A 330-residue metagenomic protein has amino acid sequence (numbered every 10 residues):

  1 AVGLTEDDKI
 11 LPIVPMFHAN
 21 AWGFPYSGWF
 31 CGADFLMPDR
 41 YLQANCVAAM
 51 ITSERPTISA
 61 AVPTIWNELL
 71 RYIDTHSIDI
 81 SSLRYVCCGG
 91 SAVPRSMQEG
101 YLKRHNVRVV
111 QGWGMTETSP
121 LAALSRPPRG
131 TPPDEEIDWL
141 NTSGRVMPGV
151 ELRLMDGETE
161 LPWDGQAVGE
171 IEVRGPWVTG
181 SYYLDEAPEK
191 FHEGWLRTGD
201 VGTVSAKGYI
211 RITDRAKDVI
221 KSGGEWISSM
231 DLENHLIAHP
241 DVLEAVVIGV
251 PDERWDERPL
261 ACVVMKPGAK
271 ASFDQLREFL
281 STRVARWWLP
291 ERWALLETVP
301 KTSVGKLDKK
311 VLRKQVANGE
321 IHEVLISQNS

Functional and structural regions predicted by a protein language model:
A1-K9, A19-T57, Y72: Conserved AMP-binding/adenylation subdomain of ANL enzymes
F30, P56-A61, L70-D138, E151 (+1 more regions): Gly/Ser/Thr-rich phosphate-binding loop
S59, G175, G180-S181, V201-W288 (+3 more regions): AMP-binding/adenylate-forming catalytic core of the ANL superfamily
G90, G114, G144, D200 (+1 more regions): Active-site glycine-centered loops adjacent to acidic/histidine catalytic or metal-binding residues that shape
V110-E117, G144-V146, I248-P251, A294: Beta-strand->loop->alpha-helix junctions that form or flank phosphate-binding loops in nucleotide-handling enzymes
I137-V146, P162, H192-G194: Short Gly/Pro-enriched turn/cap motifs at secondary-structure boundaries
G149-E172, A206-K207, A269-F273, D308: Conserved beta-loop-beta connector loops within the AMP-binding
K314-S330: Acidic/polar alpha-helix N-cap and adjacent early helical turns within long charge-rich amphipathic helices/linkers
